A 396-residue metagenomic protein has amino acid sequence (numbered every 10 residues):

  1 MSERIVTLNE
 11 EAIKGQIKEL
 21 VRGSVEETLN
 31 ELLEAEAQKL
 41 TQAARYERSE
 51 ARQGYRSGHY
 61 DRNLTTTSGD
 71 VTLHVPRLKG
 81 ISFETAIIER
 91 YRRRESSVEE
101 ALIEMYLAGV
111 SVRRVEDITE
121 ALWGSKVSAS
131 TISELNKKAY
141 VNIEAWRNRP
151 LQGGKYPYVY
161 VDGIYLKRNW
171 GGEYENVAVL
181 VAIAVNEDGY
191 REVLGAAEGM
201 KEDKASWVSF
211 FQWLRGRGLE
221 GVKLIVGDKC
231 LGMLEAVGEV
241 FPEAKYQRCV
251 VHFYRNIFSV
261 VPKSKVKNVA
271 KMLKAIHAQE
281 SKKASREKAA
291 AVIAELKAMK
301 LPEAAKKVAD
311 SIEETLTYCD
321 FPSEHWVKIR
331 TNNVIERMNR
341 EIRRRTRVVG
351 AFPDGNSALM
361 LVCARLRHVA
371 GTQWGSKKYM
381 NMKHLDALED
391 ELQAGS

Functional and structural regions predicted by a protein language model:
M1-R4, A35-Q38, Q42-A43, L107 (+1 more regions): Acidic/histidine-rich catalytic cores and adjacent linkers of DNA breakage/strand-transfer/modification proteins
S2-E89, K167: Short, conserved DNA-binding cores of transcription-related domains
H74-K79, I87-R92, S125-K126, T131-V226 (+5 more regions): RNase H-like nuclease fold core
E84, I257-A291: Metal-dependent DNA phosphodiester-chemistry modules and their immediately adjacent helices/loops in DNA-processing
S97-G109: Short, amphipathic alpha-helical "recognition" segments used to contact nucleic acids or chromatin
R113-G124: DNA-recognition alpha helix
L224-L231, A236-M272: Conserved beta-strand -> loop -> alpha-helix junction used to position metal-binding or nucleic-acid-contacting
